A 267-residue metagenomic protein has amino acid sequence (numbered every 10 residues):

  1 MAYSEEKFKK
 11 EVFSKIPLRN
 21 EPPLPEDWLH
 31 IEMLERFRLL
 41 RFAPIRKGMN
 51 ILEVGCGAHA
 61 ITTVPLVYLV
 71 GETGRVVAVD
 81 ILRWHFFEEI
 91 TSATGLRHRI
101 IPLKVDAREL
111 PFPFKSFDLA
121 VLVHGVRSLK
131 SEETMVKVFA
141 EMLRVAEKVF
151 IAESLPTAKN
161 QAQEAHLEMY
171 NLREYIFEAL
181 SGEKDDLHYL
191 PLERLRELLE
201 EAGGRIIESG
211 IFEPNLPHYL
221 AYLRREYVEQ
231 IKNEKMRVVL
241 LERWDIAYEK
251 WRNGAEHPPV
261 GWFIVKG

Functional and structural regions predicted by a protein language model:
E5-L34: Class I SAM-dependent methyltransferase Rossmann-like catalytic core, especially the SAM/SAH-binding loop
H30-K47, P65: Conserved alpha-helix/loop element of class I SAM-dependent methyltransferases that forms part of the SAM/SAH-binding
G57-E109: Class I SAM-dependent methyltransferase SAM/SAH-binding core
V121: A conserved beta-strand element that flanks and buttresses the S-adenosyl-L-methionine
L129-E141: A short, conserved alpha-helix within the catalytic core of class I
F150-E174: Conserved class I S-adenosyl-L-methionine
D186-G203: Short alpha-helix
S209-H257: C-terminal helical/coil "lid" or tail adjacent to the Rossmann-like core of SAM-dependent
